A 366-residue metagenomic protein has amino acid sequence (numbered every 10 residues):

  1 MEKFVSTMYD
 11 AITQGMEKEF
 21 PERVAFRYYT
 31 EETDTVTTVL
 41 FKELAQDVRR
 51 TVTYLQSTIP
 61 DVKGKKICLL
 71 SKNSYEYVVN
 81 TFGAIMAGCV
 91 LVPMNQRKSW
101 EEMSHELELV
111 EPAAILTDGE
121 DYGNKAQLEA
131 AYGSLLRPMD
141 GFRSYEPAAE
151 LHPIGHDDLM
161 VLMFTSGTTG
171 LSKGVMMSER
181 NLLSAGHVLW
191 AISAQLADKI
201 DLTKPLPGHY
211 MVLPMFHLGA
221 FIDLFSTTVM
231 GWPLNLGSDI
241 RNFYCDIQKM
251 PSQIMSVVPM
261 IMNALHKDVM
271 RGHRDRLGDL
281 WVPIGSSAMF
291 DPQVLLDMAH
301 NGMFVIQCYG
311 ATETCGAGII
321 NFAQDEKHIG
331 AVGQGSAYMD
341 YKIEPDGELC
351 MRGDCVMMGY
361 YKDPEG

Functional and structural regions predicted by a protein language model:
M1-T58, K63, E108: N-lobe entry segment of adenylate-forming
P21-V24, E146-F164, G170-L171, K199-G208: Conserved pre-ATP/AMP-binding loop-to-beta segment of ANL
T35-V39, V52-K98: Conserved AMP-binding/adenylate-forming
T38-K42, M160-H187: Conserved AMP-binding A3 loop
F82, M86-G155: Structural core segment of the AMP-binding/adenylate-forming
L183-G208, V212-G272: Conserved AMP-binding/adenylation subdomain of ANL enzymes
Q253-V257, H266-K327, D340: Gly/Ser/Thr-rich phosphate-binding loop
Q334-A337, E344-G366: Conserved ATP/PPi-binding loop(s) of AMP-dependent carboxylate-activating enzymes
